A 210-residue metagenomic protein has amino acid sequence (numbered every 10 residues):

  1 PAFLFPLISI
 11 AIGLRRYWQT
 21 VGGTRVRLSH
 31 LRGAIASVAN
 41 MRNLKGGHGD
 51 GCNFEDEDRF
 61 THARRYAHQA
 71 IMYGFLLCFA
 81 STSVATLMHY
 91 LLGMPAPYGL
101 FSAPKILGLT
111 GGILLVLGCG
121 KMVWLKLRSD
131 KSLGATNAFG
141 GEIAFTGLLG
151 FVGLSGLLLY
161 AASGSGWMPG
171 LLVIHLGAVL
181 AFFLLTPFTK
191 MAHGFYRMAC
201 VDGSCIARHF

Functional and structural regions predicted by a protein language model:
P1-F210: Membrane-embedded alpha-helical bundles of multi-pass integral membrane proteins
